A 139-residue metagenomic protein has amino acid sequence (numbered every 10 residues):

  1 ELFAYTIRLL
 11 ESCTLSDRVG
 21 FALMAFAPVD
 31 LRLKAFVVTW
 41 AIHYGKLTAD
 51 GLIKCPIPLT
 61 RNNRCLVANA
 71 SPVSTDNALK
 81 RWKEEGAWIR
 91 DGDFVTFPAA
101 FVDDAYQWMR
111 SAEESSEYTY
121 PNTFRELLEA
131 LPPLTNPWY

Functional and structural regions predicted by a protein language model:
E1-V19: Cyclic-nucleotide recognition modules
L2-F3, A22, V29, I53: Residue-level recognition of alpha-helical structural elements
Y5, L9, P28-R32, L59 (+2 more regions): Residues forming well-ordered secondary-structure scaffolds
R8, S12, A35, T39 (+1 more regions): Charged/polar, solvent-exposed surface patches and flexible loops
V19-K46: Short alpha-helical segments that sit at the start of domains
W40-W138: Phosphate-/nucleic-acid-contacting segments
